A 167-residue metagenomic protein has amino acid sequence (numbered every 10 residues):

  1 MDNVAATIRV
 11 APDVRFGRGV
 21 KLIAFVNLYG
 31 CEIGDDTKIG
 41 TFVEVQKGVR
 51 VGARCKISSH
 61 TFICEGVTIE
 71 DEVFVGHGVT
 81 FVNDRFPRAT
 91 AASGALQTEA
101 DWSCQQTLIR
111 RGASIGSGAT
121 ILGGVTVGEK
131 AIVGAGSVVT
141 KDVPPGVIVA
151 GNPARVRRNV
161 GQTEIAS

Functional and structural regions predicted by a protein language model:
M1-P12, L22-V125, P153, R158-I165: Flexible, glycine/small-residue-enriched loop-and-beta-strand segment within the central core of proteins
V125-I148: C-terminal/domain-terminus segments
